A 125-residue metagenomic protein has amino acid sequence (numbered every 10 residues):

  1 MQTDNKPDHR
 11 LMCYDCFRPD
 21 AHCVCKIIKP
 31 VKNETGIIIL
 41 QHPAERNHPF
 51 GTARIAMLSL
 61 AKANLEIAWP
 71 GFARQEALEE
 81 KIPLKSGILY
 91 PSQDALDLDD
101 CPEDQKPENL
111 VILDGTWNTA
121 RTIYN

Functional and structural regions predicted by a protein language model:
M1-P7: Short, flexible, mixed-charge glycine/proline-rich loop motifs that serve as phosphate/nucleic-acid-contacting
D8, I27, I55-L58: N-terminal beta-strand-loop-alpha-helix module at the start of alpha/beta ligand-binding or catalytic domains
H9, P19, N33: Short metal-coordination and nucleic-acid-contact micro-motifs, chiefly zinc-binding Cys/His arrays
C13-C16: Short cysteine-rich clusters marking metal-coordination/redox-active sites
D20-C23, I27: Cys/His-rich microdomains that often coordinate metals
I27-A53: Short microdomains enriched in Cys/His and/or Lys/Arg
M57-N125: S-adenosyl-L-methionine/SAH cofactor-binding core of RNA-modifying enzymes
